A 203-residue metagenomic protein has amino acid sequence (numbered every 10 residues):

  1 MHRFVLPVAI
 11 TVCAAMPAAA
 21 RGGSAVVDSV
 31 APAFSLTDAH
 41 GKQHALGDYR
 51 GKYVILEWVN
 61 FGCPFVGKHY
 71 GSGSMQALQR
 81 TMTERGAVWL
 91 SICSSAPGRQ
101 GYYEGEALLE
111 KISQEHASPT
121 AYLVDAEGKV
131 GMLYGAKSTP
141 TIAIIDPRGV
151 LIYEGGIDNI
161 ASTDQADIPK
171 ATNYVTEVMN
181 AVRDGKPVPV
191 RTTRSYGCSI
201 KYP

Functional and structural regions predicted by a protein language model:
M1-V8: Bacterial N-terminal signal peptides that target proteins for export
C13-A33: N-proximal helix/coil linker or "cap" segments that precede and/or mark the start of modular domains
F34-V54: A short beta-strand-turn-helix
G47-G67, M179: Short active-site neighborhood of thiol/selenol oxidoreductases, capturing the structured segment around
N60-G71, P97, Y102, I142 (+1 more regions): Short, thiol/selenol-centered motifs that function as redox-active sites or metal-ligating centers
G67-E115, A126-M132: Structural microenvironment flanking redox-active thiols in thiol-disulfide oxidoreductases
L109-I152: Short, internal strand/loop/helix patches that form the active-site neighborhood or redox-interaction surface
I144-P203: Thiol-/selenol-based redox modules, centered on thioredoxin-like and closely related oxidoreductase domains
